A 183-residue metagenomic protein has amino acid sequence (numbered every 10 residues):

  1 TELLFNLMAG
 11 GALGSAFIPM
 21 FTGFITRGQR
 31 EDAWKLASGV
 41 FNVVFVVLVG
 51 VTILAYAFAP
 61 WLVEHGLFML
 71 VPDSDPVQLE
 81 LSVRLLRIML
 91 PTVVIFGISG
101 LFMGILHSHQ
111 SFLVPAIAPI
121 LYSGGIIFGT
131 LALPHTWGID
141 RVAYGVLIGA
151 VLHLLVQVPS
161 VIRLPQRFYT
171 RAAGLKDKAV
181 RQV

Functional and structural regions predicted by a protein language model:
T1-V183: Membrane-embedded alpha-helical bundles of multi-pass transporters/translocases, especially carrier/permease families
